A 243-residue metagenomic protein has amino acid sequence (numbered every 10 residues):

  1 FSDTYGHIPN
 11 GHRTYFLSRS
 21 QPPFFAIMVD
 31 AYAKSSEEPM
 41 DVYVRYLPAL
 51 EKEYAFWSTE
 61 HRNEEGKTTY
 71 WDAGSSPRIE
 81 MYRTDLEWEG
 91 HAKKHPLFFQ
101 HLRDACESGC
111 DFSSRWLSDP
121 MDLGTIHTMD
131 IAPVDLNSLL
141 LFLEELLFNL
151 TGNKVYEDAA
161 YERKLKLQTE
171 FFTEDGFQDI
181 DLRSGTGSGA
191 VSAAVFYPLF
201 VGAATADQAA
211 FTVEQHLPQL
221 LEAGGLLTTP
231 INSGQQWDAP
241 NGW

Functional and structural regions predicted by a protein language model:
F1, P39-S58, L143, G152-Q168 (+1 more regions): Extended, well-ordered alpha-helical scaffold segments
F1-H12, K67-I131, K164-W243: Extended glycan-interaction surfaces of carbohydrate-active proteins
F1-V29: Aromatic-lined, polymer-binding surfaces characteristic of secreted/periplasmic polysaccharide-degrading enzymes
I8-R13, E37-D41, N153-E157, G185: Short, surface-exposed loop/turn segments at secondary-structure junctions
F16-I27, R45-A49, I131-L143, G189-A193 (+1 more regions): Aromatic- and histidine-enriched alpha-helix N-cap/loop-to-helix transition segments that scaffold the rims
S18-R83: Internal, well-ordered domain-core segments that constitute the primary functional module of diverse proteins
F24-P39, S138-K154, Y197-Q208: Well-ordered alpha-helical scaffold segments within catalytic/enzyme domains
M129-G152, Y156-K166, N241-W243: Long, repeat-rich segments with strong aromatic
